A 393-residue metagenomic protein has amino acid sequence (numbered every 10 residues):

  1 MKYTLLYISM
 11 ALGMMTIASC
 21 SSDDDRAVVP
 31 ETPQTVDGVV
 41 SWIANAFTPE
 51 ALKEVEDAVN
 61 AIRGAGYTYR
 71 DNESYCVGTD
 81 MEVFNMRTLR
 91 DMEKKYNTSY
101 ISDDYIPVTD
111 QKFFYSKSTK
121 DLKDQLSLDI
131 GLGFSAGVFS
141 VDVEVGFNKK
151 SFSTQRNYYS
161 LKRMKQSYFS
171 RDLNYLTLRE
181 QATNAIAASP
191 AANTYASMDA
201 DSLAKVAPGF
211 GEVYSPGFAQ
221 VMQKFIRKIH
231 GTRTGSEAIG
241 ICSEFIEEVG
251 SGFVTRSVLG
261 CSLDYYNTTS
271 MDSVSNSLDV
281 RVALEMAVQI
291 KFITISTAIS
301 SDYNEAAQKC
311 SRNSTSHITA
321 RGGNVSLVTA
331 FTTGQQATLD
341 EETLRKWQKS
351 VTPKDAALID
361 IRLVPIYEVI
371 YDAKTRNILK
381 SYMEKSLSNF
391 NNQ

Functional and structural regions predicted by a protein language model:
M1-Y3, G13-S41: Bacterial Sec-dependent N-terminal signal peptides
M10: Surface-exposed, charge/polar-rich loops and edge strands
V29-Q393: Membrane-permeabilization and membrane-interfacing ectodomains
